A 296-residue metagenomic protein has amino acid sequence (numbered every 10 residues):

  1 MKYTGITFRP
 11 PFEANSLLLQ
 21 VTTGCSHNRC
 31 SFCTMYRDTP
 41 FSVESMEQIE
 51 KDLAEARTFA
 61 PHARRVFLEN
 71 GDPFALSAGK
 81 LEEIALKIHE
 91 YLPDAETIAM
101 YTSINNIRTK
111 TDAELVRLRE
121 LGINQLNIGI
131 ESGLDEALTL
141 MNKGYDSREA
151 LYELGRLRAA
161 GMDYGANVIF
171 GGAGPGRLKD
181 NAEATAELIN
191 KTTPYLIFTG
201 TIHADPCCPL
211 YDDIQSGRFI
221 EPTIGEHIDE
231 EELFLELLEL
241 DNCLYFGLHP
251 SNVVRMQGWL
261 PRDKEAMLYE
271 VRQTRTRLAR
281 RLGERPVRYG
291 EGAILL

Functional and structural regions predicted by a protein language model:
M1-E13, N190-L296: Auxiliary Fe-S-binding modules of radical SAM enzymes
G5-K51: Canonical Radical SAM [4Fe-4S] cluster-binding loop centered on the CxxxCxxC motif and its immediate flanking residues
C25, C33, I49, L68 (+4 more regions): Conserved, mostly hydrophobic/aromatic
I49, L81, T111, A150-L151 (+3 more regions): Aromatic/hydrophobic pocket-lining residues that form the small-molecule binding cavity in soluble enzyme cores
T58-D163, E239: Conserved SAM/AdoMet-binding glycine-rich loop
A63-E69, N127, Y164-V168, I197-T201 (+1 more regions): Short beta-strand segments at enzyme active-site cores
N105, G133-A137, L157-N181, G200-P206 (+1 more regions): Conserved strand-turn element in the central/C-terminal portion of the radical SAM core barrel that lines
A113-L115, G174-K191: Catalytic cores of alpha/beta
